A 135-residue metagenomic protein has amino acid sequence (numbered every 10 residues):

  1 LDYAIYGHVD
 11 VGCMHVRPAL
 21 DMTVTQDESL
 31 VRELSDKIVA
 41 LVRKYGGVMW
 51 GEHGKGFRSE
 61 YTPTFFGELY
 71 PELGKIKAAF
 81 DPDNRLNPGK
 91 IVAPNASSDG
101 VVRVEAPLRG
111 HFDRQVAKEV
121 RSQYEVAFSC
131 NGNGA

Functional and structural regions predicted by a protein language model:
L1-G7, L30-K44, C130-N131: Conserved alpha/beta core surface patches that mediate binding of polyanionic ligands
A4-D10, M49-E52: Short beta-strand
H8, V16-P18, H53, I76: Conserved structural-core and active-site-/substrate-pathway-adjacent residues in large, well-folded domains of enzymes
V9, P18, R32-S35, R58: Catalytic core of soluble alpha/beta enzymes
M14-V24, F57-T64: Short, hydrophobic beta-strand segments
T23-V42, F65-I76: Helical (often loop-to-helix) elements that flank the catalytic cores of nucleotide-handling enzymes
K44-V48, G56-A135: Ferredoxin-type iron-sulfur electron-transfer modules and their immediate structural context
